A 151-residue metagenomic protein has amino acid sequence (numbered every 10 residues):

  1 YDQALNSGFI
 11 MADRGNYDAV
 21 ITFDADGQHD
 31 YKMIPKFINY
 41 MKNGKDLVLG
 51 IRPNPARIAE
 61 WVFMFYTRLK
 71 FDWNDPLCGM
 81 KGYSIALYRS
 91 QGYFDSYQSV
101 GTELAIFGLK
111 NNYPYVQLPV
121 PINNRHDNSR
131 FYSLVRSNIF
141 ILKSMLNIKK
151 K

Functional and structural regions predicted by a protein language model:
Q3-F9, Q28, K32, P55-K151: Conserved catalytic loops of nucleotide-sugar-dependent glycosyltransferases that act on lipid-linked
D13-R14, K42: Residue-level signal for alpha-helix termini/capping positions
N16-D18, K36, P76: Alpha-helical hydrophobic/aromatic positions enriched in membrane-embedded helices and signal peptides
Y17, G44-L47, Y113: Short, high-confidence coil segments that cap the C-terminus of an alpha-helix and link into the following beta-strand
Y17-Q28: Short beta-strand-to-loop acidic/aromatic patch adjacent to the donor-nucleotide binding site
T22-D24, V48-I51: Short, conserved beta-strand edge motifs with alternating hydrophobic and charged residues
K32-G50: Conserved donor-nucleotide/metal-binding helix-loop-beta segment in metal-dependent transferases, i.e., the alpha-helix
